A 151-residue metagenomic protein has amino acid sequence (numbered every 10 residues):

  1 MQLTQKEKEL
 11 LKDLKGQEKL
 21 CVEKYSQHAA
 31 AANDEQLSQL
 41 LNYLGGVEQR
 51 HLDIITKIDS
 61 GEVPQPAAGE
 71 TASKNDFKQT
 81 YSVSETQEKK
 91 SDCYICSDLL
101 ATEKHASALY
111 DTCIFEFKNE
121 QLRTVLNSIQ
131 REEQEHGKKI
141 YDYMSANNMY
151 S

Functional and structural regions predicted by a protein language model:
M1-K8, G61-C93, K139, S145-S151: Membrane-interacting alpha-helical segments
L3-D13, E35-D53, D92-C96, E120-Q134: Alpha-helical scaffold segments that form or flank carboxylate-/histidine-based iron centers
E7-A31, F77-V125: Acidic/histidine-rich alpha-helical segments that form the ligand environment of transition-metal centers
E35-S73, Q134-N148: Conserved alpha-helical segments that form or flank metal/cofactor-binding pockets of metalloenzymes
A108-S151: A generic hydrophobic-segment detector
